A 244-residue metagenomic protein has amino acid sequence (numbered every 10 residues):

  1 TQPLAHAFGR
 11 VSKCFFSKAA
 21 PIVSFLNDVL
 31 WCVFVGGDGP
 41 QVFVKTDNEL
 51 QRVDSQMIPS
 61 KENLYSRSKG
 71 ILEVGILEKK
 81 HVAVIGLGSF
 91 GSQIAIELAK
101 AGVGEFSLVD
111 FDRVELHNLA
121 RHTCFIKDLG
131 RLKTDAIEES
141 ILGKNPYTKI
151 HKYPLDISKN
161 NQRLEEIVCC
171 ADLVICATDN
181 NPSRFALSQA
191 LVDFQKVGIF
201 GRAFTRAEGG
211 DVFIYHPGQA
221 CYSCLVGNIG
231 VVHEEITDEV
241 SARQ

Functional and structural regions predicted by a protein language model:
T1-D38, C170-Q244: E1/E1-like adenylate-forming module used to activate ubiquitin-like modifiers and sulfur-carrier proteins
T1-H81: Glycine/serine-rich phosphate-binding loop and adjoining beta1-alpha1 elements at the start of nucleotide-handling
G70-E115: Glycine-rich adenosine-cofactor-binding loop
I85, V109-F111, Y153, C176-A177 (+1 more regions): Generic beta-strand/beta-sheet core signal
A95-E97, A120-R121, A186-Q189: Short amphipathic alpha-helical segments
A101-G102, K144, F194: Conserved dinucleotide-binding and phosphotransfer motif residues
F111-Y147: Glycine-rich phosphate-binding loop and adjoining beta1-alpha1-beta2 segment of Rossmann-like nucleotide-binding folds
A136-L173, A177-R184: A structured beta-alpha segment of the ubiquitous adenosine-cofactor-binding alpha/beta core
